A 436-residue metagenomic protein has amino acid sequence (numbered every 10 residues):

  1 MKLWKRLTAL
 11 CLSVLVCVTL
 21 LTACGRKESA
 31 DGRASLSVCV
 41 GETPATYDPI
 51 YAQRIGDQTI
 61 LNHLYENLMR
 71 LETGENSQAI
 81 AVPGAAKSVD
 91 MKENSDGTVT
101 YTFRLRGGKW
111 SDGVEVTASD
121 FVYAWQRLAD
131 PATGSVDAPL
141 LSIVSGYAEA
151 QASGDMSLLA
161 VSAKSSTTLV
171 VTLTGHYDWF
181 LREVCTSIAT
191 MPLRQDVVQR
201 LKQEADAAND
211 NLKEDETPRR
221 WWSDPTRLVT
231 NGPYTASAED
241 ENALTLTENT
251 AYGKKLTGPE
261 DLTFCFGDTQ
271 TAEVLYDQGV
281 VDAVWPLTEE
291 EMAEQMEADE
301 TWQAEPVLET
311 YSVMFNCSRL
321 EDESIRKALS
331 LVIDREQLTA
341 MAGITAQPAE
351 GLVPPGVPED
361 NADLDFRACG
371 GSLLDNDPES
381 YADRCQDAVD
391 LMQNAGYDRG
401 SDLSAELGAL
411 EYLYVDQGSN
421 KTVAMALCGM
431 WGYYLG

Functional and structural regions predicted by a protein language model:
L21-A23: C-terminal motif of bacterial Sec signal peptides marking the signal peptidase cleavage site
C39-N94, V229: N-terminal lobe/hinge region of extracytoplasmic solute-binding protein
Q53, K87-L140, V170, E321: Aromatic- and charge-enriched surface segment that lines or borders ligand/interaction sites
L71, T247-Y252, E300, E305-A328 (+2 more regions): A bilobed periplasmic-binding-protein/Venus flytrap-type ligand-binding module shared by bacterial periplasmic
T73, Y177, C185-T257, D261: Gly/Pro-rich hinge or "lid" segments in bacterial periplasmic/extracellular proteins
D120, D137-N211: Surface-exposed binding/hinge segments that line and control ligand-binding clefts or catalytic entry sites
N242, E248-E294: Ligand-site clamp/hinge motif
E323-G429, Y433: Append "and occasionally in soluble cytosolic enzymes with long acidic Gly/Pro-rich linkers
